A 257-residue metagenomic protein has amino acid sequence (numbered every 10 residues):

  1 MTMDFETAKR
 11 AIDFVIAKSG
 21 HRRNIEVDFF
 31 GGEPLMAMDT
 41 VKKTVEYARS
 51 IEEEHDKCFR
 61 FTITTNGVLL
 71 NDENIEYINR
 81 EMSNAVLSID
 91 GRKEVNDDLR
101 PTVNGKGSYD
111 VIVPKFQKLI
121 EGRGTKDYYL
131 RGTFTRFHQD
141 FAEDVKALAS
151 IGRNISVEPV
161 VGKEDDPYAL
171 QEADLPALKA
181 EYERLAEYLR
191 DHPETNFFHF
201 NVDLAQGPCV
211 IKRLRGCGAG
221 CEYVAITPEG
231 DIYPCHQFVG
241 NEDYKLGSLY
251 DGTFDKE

Functional and structural regions predicted by a protein language model:
F5-F30, A37-V160: Radical SAM/AdoMet-radical enzyme domain recognition
E33-M36, G220: Cysteine-centered iron-sulfur cluster-binding motifs in ferredoxin-type domains/subunits of redox enzymes
E94, D98-Q117, E121-Y223, T227-E229 (+2 more regions): Radical SAM enzyme [4Fe-4S]-AdoMet core and its adjacent flexible, acidic and glycine-rich loops/tails across
G240-E257: Membrane-interface junctions of multi-pass transporters
